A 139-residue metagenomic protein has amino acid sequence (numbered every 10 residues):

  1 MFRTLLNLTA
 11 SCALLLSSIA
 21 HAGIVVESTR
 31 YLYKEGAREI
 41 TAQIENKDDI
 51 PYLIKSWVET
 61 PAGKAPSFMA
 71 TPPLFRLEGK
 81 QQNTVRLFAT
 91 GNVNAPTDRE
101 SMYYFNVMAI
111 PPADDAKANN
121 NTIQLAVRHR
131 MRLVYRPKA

Functional and structural regions predicted by a protein language model:
M1-C12: Bacterial N-terminal signal peptides that target proteins for export
S17-I19: N-terminal signal peptide c-region/cleavage motif recognized by signal peptidases
A22-Q43: Beta-sheet-dominated interaction scaffolds and their linkers
I40-N46, L87, Y103-M108: Buried hydrophobic-core signal for structured, non-transmembrane domains
K47-K64: Short acidic, flexible loop segments centered on an aromatic residue
T60-M69, P112: Short aromatic-acidic-glycine turn motif
A65-V93: Intrinsically disordered, low-complexity Pro/Gly/Ser/Thr-rich segments with frequent PxxP/GP/PP motifs and embedded
N92-A139: Terminal connector regions
